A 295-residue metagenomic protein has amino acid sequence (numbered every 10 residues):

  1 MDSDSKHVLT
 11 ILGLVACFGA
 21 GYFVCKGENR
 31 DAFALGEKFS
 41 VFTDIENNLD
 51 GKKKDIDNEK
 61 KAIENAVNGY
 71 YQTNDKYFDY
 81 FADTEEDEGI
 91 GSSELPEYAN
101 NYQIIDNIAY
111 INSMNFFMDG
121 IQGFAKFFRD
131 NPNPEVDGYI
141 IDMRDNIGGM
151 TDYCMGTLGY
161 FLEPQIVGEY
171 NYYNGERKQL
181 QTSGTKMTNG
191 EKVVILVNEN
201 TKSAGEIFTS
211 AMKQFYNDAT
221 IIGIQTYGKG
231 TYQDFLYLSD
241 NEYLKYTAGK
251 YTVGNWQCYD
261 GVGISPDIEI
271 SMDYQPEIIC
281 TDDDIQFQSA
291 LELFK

Functional and structural regions predicted by a protein language model:
M1-G148, D152, G156-G159, E163-V167 (+1 more regions): Flexible, low-complexity junctional segments that flank or bridge functional domains
I45, A66, I111, I141 (+4 more regions): Terminal peptide-recognition signature
L95-P96, I147-L196, N200, G230-Y237 (+2 more regions): Gly/Ser/Thr-rich loop/hinge elements
Y102-D106, P132-P134, K186-G190, Q214 (+2 more regions): Extracellular/periplasmic catalytic domains that process cell-envelope and extracellular macromolecules
A109-N112, Y139-D142, G168-E169, K192-V197 (+2 more regions): Structural recognition of the beta-strand scaffold that forms the well-ordered cores of secreted hydrolase catalytic
N200-S203, F215-K229: Short, well-structured beta-strand/strand-turn elements
I207-S210: Glycine-rich flap/beta-hairpin and adjacent strands of clan AA aspartyl proteases
D267, D273-K295: Low-complexity, Gly/Ser/Thr/Pro-rich intrinsically disordered linker/tail segments
